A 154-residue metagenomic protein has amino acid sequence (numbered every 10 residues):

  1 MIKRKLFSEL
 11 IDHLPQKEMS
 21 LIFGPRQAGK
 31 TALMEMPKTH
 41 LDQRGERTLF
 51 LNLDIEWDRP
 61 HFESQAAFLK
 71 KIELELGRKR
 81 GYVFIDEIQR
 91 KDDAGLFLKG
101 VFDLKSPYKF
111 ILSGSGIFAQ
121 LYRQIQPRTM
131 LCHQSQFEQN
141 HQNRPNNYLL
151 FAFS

Functional and structural regions predicted by a protein language model:
M1-S154: Phosphate-binding site recognition
